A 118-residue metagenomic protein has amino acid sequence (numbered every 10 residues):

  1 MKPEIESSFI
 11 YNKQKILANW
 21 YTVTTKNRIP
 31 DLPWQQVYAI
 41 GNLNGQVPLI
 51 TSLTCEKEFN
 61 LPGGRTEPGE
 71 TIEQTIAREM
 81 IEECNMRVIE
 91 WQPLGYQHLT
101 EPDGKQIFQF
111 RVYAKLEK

Functional and structural regions predicted by a protein language model:
M1-Y38: Acidic, metal-coordinating catalytic segment for phosphate/diphosphate chemistry, firing primarily on the Nudix
Y21-T24, A77-R78, L94-L99: Short acidic (Asp/Glu) patches
D31, K57-F59, T100-E101: Short, solvent-exposed loop/turn segments at secondary-structure junctions
Q35-V37, G45, F108-F110: Change "...and in nucleic-acid phosphodiester-cleaving endonucleases..." to "...and in nucleic-acid processing enzymes
A39-G41, A114: Conserved hydrophobic "DFG−1" position in protein kinase catalytic cores
N42-E82: Conserved Nudix-box catalytic region and its N-terminal flanking loop in Nudix hydrolases and closely related
R87-G95: A short coil-to-beta-strand element that immediately follows conserved catalytic motifs
Q97-K118: Active-site-adjacent beta-strand/loop module that shapes the phosphate/pyrophosphate-binding cleft
